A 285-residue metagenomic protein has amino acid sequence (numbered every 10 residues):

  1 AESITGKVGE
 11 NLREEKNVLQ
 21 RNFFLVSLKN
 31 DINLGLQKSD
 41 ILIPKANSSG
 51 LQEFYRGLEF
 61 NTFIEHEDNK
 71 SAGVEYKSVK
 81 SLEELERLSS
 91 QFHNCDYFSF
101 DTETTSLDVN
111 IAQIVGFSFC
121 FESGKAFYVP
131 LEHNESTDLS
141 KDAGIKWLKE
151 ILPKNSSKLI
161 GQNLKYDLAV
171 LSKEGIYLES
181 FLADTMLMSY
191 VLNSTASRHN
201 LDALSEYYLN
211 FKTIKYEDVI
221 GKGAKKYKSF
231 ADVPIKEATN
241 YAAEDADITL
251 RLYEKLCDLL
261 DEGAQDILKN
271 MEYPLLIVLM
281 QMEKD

Functional and structural regions predicted by a protein language model:
A1-Y76, I176-L182, Q265-M271, L276: Non-catalytic nucleic-acid-binding/docking modules located in mid-to-C-terminal regions of nucleic-acid enzymes
R13, V26, R56, S90-H93 (+3 more regions): Alpha-helix boundary recognition
L19, I32-G35, E86, S136 (+1 more regions): A broad, structure-centric signal for solvent-exposed, well-ordered loop/edge residues that line or flank functional
N30-N33, Y97, S157, T213: Generic structural signal for secondary-structure transition and capping sites
Q37-F117, L131-S136, S140-E150: Long, highly charged low-complexity segments
Y76, D108, A112-D261, M271 (+2 more regions): Active-site-proximal helix-loop-helix substrate-binding element of RNase H-like nuclease domains
T105, G263-D266: Membrane-interfacial loop-to-helix junctions in multi-pass inner-membrane proteins
Q281-K284: Non-catalytic interaction-recognition regions
